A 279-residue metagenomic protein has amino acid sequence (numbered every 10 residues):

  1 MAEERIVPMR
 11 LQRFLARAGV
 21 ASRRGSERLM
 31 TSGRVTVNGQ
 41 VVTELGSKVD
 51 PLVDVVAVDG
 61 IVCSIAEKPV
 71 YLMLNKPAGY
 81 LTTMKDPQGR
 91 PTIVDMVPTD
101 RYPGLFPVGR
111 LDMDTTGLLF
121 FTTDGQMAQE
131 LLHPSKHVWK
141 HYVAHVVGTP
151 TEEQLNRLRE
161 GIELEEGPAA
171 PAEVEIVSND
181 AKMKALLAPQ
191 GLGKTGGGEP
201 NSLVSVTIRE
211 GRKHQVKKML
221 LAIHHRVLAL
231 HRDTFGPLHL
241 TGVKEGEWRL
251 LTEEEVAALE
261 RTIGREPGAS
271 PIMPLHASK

Functional and structural regions predicted by a protein language model:
A2-K279: Basic, flexible Lys/Arg- and Gly-enriched helix-loop patches that mediate nucleic-acid binding at interfaces with rRNA
